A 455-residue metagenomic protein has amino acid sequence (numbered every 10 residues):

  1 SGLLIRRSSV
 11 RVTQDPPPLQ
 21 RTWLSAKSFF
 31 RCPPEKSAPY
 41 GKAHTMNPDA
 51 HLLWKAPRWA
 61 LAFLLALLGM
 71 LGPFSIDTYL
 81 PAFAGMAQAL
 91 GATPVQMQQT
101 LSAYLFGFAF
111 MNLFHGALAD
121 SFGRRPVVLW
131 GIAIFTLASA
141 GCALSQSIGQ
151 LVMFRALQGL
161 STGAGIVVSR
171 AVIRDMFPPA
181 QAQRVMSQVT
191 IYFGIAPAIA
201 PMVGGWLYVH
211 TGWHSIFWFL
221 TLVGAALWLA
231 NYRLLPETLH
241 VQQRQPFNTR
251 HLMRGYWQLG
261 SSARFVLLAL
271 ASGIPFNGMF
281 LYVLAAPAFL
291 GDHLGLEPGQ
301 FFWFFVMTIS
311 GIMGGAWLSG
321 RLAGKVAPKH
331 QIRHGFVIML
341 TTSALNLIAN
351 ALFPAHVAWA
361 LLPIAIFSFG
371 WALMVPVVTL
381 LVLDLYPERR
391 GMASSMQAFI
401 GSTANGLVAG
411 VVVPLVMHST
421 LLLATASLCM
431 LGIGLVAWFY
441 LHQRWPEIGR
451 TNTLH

Functional and structural regions predicted by a protein language model:
N47-W54, T238-L268: Juxtamembrane intracellular "pre-TM" segments in multi-pass secondary transporters
A89-G91, G123, L144-Q150, S161 (+2 more regions): Helix-breaking motifs and short loop linkers at transmembrane-helix boundaries and internal kinks in secondary membrane
F110-G149: Conserved MFS/SLC helix-loop-helix module at the cytosolic interface between two early adjacent transmembrane helices
P126-A140, Q331-N346: Structural signature of the two symmetry-related core transmembrane helices
I134, A138-G141, G149-L157, A358-I364: Paired small-residue
Q150, S187-R233: Helix-loop-helix hairpin linking two adjacent transmembrane segments in secondary transporters
F154-I195: Cytoplasmic helix-loop-helix junction between adjacent transmembrane helices in 12-TM secondary transporters
L383-M417, S427: A late C-terminal transmembrane helix in Major Facilitator Superfamily
